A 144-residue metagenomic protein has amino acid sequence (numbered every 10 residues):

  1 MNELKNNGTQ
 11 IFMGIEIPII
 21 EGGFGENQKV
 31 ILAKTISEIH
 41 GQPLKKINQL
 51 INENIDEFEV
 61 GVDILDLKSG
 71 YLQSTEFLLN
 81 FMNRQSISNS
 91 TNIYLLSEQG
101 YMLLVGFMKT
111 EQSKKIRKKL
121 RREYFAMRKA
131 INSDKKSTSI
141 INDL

Functional and structural regions predicted by a protein language model:
M1-S139: An anion-engaging/catalytic patch
